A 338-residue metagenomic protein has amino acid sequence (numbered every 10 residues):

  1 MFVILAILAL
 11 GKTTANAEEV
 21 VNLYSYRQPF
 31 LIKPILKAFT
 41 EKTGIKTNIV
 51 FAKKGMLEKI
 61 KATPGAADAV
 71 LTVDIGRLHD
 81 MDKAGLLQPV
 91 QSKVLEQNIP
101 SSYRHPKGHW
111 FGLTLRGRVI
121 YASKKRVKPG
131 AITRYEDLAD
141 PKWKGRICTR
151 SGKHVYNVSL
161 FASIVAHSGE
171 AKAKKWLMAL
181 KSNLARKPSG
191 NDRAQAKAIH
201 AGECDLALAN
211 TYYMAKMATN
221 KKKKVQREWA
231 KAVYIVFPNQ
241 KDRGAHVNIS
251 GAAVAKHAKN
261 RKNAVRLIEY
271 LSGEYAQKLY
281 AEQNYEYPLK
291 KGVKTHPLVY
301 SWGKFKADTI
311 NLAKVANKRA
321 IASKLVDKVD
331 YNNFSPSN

Functional and structural regions predicted by a protein language model:
A17-H79: Early extracytoplasmic/lumenal segment of secretory-pathway proteins
Y24-R27, P106, A122-K124, G130 (+3 more regions): Short beta-strand->loop
V50, Q277-N338: C-terminal capping/gating helix-and-loop segments adjacent to ligand/active sites or protein-protein/ligand interfaces
G65-V70, Q88-I120, E136, R146-C148: A structural signal for short loop-to-beta-strand junctions that line the ligand-binding cleft of periplasmic/secreted
L87-E96, W110-F111, E136, K224-H246: Short beta-strand->loop
V119-R126, V247-N260, L279-Y280: A bilobed periplasmic-binding-protein/Venus flytrap-type ligand-binding module shared by bacterial periplasmic
G145-K153, Y270-K291: Periplasmic-binding protein-like
S163, S168-P238: Ligand-binding pocket segment of bilobal, Venus flytrap-like solute-binding proteins
